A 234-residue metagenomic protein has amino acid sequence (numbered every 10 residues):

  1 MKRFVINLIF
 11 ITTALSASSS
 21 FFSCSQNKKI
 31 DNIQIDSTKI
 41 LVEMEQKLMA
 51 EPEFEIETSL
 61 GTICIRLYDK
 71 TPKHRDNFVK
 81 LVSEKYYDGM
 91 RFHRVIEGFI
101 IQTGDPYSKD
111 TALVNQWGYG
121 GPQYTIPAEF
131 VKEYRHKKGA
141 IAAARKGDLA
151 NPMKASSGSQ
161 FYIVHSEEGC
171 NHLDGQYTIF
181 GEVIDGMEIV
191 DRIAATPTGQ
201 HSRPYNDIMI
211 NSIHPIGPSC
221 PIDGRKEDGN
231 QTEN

Functional and structural regions predicted by a protein language model:
M1-N32: Bacterial Sec-dependent N-terminal signal peptides
F21-N234: Cyclophilin-like peptidyl-prolyl cis-trans isomerases
